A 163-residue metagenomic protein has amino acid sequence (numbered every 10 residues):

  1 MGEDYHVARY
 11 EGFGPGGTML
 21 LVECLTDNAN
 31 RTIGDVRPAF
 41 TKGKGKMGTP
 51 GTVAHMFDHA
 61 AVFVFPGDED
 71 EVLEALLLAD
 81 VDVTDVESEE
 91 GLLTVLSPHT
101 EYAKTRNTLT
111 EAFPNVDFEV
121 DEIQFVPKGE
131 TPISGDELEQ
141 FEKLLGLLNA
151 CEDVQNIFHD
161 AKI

Functional and structural regions predicted by a protein language model:
M1-L21: Translation machinery proteins
G2-E3, F40-M47, G67-L77: A general structural motif
H6, G48-G51, N156-I157: Short beta-strand elements
R9-G14, P50-M56, D80-S88: Short, flexible, solvent-exposed loop/turn segments with mixed acidic/basic and small polar residues
F13-T18, D27-N30, F57-H59, S88-E90 (+2 more regions): Short flexible coil/turn linkers enriched for glycine and charged/polar residues that connect secondary-structure
M19-L25, K128: Short hinge/gating elements
E23-T49: Acidic-enriched and Gly/Ser
F63-I163: Positively charged, low-complexity, intrinsically disordered RNA-binding extensions
